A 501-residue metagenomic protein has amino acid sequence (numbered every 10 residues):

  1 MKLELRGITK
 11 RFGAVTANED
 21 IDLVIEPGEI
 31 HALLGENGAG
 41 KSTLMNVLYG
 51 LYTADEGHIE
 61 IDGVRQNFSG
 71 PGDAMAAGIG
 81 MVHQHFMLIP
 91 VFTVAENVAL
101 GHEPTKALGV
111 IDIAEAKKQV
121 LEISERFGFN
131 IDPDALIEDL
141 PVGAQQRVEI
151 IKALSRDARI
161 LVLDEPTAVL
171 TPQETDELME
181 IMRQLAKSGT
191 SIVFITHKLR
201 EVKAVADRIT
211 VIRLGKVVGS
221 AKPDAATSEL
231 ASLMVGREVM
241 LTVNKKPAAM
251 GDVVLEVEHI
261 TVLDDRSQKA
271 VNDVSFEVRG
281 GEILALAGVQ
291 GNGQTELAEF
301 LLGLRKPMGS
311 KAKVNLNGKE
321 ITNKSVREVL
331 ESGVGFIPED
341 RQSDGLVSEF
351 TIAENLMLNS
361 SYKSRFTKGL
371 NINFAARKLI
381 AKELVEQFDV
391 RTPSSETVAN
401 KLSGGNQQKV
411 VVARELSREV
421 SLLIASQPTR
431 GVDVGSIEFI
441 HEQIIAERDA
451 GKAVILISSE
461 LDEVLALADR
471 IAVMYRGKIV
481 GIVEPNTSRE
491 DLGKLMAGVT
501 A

Functional and structural regions predicted by a protein language model:
M1-A501: Glycine-rich phosphate-binding loops of nucleotide-dependent enzymes
